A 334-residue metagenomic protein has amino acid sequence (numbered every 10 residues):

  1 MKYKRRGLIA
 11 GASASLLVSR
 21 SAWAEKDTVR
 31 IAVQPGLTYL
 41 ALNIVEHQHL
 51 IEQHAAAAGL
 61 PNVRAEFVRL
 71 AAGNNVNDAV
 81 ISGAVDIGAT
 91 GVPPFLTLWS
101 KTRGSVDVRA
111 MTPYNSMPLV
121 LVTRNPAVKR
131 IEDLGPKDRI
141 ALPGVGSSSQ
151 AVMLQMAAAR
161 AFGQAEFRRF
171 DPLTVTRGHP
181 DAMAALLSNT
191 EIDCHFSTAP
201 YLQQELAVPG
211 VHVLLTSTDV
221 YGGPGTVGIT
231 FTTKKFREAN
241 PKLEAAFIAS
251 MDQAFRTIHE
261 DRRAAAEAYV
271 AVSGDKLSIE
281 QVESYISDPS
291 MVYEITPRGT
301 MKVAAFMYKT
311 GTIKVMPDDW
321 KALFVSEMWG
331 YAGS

Functional and structural regions predicted by a protein language model:
M1-Y3: Positively charged n-region of N-terminal signal peptides that target proteins for export
G7-A24: N-terminal export signals
E25-F167, P172-T176, D193-A199, G223-P224: Short, glycine-/small- and polar/acidic-enriched structural segments that line small-molecule recognition paths
L60-E66, A165-P172, S273-S284, K314-W320: Short, surface-exposed acidic
G83, K101, N189-T190, D261 (+1 more regions): Generic structural signal for alpha-helix termini and adjacent loop/cap motifs
G163, D171, H179-A271: Pocket-lining segment of extracytoplasmic ligand-binding domains
E238-K314: Secondary-structure end/capping motifs
M307-S334: Conserved C-terminal helix/tail region of periplasmic/extracytoplasmic solute-binding proteins
